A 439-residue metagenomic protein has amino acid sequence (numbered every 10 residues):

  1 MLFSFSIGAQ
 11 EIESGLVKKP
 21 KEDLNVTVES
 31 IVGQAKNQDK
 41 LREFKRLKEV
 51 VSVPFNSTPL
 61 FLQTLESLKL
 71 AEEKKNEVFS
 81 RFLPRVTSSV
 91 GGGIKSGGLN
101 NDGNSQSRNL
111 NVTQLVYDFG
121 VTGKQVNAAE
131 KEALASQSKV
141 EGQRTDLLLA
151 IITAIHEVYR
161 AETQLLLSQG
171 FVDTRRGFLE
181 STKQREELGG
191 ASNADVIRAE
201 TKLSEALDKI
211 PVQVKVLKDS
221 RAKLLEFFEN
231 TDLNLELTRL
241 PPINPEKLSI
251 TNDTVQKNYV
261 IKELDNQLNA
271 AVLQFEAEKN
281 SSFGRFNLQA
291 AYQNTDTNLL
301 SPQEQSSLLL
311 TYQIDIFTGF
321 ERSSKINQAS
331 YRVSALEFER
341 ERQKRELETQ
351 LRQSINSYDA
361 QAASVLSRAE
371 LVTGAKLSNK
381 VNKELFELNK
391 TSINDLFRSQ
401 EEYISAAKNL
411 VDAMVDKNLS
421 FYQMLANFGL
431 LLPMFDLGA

Functional and structural regions predicted by a protein language model:
A9-R85, S192-N193, L225-V272, K344 (+2 more regions): Bacterial Sec-pathway N-terminal export signals of envelope proteins
E11-K19, D23-S30, D39-K40, V140 (+4 more regions): Periplasmic alpha-helical coiled-coil/stalk elements that build and connect Gram-negative outer-membrane
L62, R85-N104, V116-G142, K262 (+3 more regions): Small/polar (Gly/Ser/Thr/Ala-rich) solvent-exposed segments that form structured loops/beta-strands/short helices used
L62-R81, G123-Q184, T201-D208, K215 (+5 more regions): Extended amphipathic coiled-coil alpha-helical segments
L110-V112, L310: Membrane-embedded beta-strands of outer-membrane beta-barrel proteins, especially the hydrophobic/small aromatic
L179-V196, S378-L396: Alpha-helical hairpins and coiled-coil heptad-repeat segments
A222-T231, A277, L419-M434: Long amphipathic alpha-helical coiled-coil segments
